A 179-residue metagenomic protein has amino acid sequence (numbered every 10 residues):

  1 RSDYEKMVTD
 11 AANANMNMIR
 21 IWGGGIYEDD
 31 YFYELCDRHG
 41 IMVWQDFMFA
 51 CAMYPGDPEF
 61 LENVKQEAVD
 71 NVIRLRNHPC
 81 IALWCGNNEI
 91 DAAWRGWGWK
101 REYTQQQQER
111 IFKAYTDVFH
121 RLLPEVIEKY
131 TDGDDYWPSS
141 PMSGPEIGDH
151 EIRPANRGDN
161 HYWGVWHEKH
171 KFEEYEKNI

Functional and structural regions predicted by a protein language model:
R1-N13: N-terminal carbohydrate-binding accessory modules
N13-G23: A conserved hydrophobic secondary-structure block that centers on an alpha-helix together with its immediately flanking
I21-G25, D29-R38, V43-I179: Substrate-binding/catalytic cleft of secreted carbohydrate-active enzymes, primarily glycoside hydrolases
